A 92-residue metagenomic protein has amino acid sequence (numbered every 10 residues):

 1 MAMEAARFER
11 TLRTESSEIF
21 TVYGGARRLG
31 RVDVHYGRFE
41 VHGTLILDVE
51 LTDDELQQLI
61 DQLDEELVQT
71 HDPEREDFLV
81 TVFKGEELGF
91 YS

Functional and structural regions predicted by a protein language model:
M1-G24, R28-S92: Terminal leader/tail segments of proteins
